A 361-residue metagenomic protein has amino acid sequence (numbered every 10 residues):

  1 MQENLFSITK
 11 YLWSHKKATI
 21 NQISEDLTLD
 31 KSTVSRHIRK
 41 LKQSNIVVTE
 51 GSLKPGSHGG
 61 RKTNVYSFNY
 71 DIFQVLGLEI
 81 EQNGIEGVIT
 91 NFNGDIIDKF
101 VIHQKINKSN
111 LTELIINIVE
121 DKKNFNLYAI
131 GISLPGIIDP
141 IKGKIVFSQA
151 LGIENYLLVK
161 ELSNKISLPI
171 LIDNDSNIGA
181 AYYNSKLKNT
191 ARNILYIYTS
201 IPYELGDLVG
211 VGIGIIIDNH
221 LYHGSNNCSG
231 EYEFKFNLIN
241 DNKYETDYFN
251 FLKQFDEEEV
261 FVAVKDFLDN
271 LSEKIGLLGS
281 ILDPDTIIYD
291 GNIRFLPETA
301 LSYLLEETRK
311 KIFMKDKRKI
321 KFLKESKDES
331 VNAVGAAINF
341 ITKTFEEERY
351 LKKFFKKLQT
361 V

Functional and structural regions predicted by a protein language model:
M1-E50, S57-F100, I106-N126, I239-V361: ATP-binding/phosphotransfer module of carbohydrate and carboxylate kinases, centering on a glycine-rich
I23, V101, A150, N226-C228: Short clusters of small/polar residues that mark proteolytic maturation junctions
S52-G56, S200-P202: Short, solvent-exposed loop/turn elements at beta->coil junctions and helix N-caps that rim active or binding pockets
V75-E79, L127-G131, I194-Y198, G212-G214: Short glycine-aspartate micro-motif
N91, P140, I216: Short, acidic, Ser/Thr-enriched surface-loop or helix-capping motifs
I96, F100-I116, E120, F125-N193 (+2 more regions): Glycine-rich phosphate-binding loop and adjoining helix at the ATP-binding site of ATP-dependent phosphoryl-transfer
L171-D266, N270, L277, T360-V361: Glycine/GP-enriched mid-protein hinge/lid loop-to-helix segment characteristic of carbohydrate kinases
